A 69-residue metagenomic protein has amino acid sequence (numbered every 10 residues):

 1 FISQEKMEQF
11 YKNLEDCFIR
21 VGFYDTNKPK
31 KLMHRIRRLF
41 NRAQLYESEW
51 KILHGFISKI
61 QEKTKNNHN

Functional and structural regions predicted by a protein language model:
F1-T64: An accessory alpha-helical subdomain
N66-N69: Accessory RNA 3′-end/elbow-binding domains used by RNA modification enzymes
